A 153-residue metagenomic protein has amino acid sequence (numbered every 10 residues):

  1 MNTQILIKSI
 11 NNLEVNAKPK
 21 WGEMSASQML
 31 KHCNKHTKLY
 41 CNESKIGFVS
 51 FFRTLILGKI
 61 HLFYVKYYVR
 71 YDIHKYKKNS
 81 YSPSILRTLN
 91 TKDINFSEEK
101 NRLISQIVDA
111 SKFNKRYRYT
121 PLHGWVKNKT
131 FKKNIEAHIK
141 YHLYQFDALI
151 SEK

Functional and structural regions predicted by a protein language model:
M1, N11, S80-T91, N128-T130 (+1 more regions): Globin-like tetrapyrrole-binding proteins
T3-K18, L143: Short, Lys/Arg-rich amphipathic segments at extreme N-termini
L6, E99, I135-H138: Amphipathic alpha-helix face/heptad-repeat signature
K8-N11, K38, V108: Surface-exposed alpha-helical segments enriched in charged/polar residues
I10, K18-W21, K78, P83-L86 (+1 more regions): Generic secondary-structure boundary/loop-capping signal
N16-R70, F113-K153: Short, contiguous alpha-helical
V65-R116: Acidic/histidine-rich alpha-helical segments that form the ligand environment of transition-metal centers
